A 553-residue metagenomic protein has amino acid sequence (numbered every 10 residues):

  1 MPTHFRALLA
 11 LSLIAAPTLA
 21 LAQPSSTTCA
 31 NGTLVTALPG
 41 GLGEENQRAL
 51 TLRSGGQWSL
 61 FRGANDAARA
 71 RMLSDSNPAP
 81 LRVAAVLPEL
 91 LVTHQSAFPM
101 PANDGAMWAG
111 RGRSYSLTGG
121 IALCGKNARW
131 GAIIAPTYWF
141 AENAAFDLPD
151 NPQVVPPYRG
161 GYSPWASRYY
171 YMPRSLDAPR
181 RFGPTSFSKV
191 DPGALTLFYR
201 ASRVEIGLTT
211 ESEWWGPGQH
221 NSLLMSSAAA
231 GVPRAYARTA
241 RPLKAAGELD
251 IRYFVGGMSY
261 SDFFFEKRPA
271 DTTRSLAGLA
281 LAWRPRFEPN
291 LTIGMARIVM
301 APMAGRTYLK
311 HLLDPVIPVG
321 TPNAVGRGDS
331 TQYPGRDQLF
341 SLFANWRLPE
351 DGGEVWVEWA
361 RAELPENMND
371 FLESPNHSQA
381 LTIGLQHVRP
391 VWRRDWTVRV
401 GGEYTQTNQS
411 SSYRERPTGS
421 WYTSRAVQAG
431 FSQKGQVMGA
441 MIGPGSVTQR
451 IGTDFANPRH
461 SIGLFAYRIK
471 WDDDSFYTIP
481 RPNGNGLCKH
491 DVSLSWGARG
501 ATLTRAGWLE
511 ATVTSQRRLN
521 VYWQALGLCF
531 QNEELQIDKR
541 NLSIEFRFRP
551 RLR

Functional and structural regions predicted by a protein language model:
M1-L9: Bacterial N-terminal signal peptides that target proteins for export
L8-T18: Bacterial N-terminal signal peptides
P24-R284, E373, V391-Y404, R425-K434 (+1 more regions): Outer-membrane beta-barrel channel domains
G125-R129, Y199-R203, L348-E350, F455-R459 (+1 more regions): A generic beta-sheet turn/junction motif
V155, T478-G486, W523-L535: Flexible, solvent-exposed loop segments that connect beta-strands
W214, V232-G435, G443-I451, A456 (+2 more regions): Signature for the C-terminal beta-barrel architecture of outer-membrane proteins
Q428, Q536-R553: Outer-membrane beta-barrel "beta-signal"
A506-C529: C-terminal beta-signal and adjacent terminal beta-strands/loops of Gram-negative outer-membrane beta-barrel proteins
